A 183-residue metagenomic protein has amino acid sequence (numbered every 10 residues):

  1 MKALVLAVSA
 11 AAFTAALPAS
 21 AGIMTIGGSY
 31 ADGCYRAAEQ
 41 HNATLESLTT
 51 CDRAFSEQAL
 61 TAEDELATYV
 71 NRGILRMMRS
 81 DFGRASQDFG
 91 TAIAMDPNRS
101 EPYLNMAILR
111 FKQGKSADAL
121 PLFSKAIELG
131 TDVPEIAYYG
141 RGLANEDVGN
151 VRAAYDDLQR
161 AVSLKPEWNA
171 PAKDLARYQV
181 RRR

Functional and structural regions predicted by a protein language model:
A19-A59: N-terminal leader/linker segments that initiate helical-solenoid repeat arrays
E57, T61, M95, L129-G130 (+1 more regions): Structural marker of alpha-solenoid helical repeat scaffolds
E65, R99, V133-P134, W168: Residue-level recognition of tetratricopeptide repeat
M78, K112-Q113, D147, R177-R183: Register position in tetratricopeptide repeats
